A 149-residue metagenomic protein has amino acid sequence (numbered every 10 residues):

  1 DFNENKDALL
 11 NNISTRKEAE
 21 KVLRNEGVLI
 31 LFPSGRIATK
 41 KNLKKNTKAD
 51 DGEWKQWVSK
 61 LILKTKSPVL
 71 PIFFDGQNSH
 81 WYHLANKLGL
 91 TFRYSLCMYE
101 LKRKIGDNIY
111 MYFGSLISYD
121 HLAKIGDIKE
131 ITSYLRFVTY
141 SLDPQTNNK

Functional and structural regions predicted by a protein language model:
D1-S14: Membrane-interfacial amphipathic helices and adjacent loop/beta segments that form the lipid-substrate binding surface
N12-K149: Non-catalytic C-terminal accessory region of glycerolipid acyltransferases and related lyso-lipid remodeling enzymes
